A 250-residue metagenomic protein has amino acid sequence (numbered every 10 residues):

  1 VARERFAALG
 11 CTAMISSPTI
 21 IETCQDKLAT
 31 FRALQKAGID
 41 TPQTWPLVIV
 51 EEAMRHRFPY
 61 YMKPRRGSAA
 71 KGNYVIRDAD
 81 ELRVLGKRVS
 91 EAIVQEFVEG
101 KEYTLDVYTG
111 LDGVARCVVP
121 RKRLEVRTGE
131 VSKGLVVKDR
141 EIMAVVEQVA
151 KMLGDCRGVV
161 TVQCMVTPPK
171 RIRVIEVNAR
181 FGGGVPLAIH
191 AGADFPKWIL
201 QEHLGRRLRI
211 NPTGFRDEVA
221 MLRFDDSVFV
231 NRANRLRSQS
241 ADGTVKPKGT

Functional and structural regions predicted by a protein language model:
V1-M14: ATP-binding N-terminal substructure of ATP-dependent carboxylate-amine bond-forming enzymes
G10, A37-G38, G154, G205: Glycine-centered loop/turn motif at secondary-structure junctions
P18-K101, G110-V114, R140-A144: Active-site nucleotide/adenylate-binding loops and adjacent lid/helix of ATP-dependent enzymes
M54-F58, T167-R173: A short, glycine/Asx- and small/polar-enriched loop/turn that sits immediately N-terminal to a beta-strand
Y60, R116-C117, R173-E176: Protein kinase-like catalytic core scaffold
R77-D80, V89-S90, Q95-D155, V159 (+2 more regions): ATP-dependent carboxylate/phosphate-activation module, predominantly the ATP-grasp catalytic core and closely related
Q163-P168, R216-A220: A glycine-rich phosphate-binding loop feature that marks nucleotide/adenosyl-phosphate handling sites
K197-T250: Peripheral (often C-terminal) accessory segments that flank ATP-dependent C-N-forming ligase machineries
